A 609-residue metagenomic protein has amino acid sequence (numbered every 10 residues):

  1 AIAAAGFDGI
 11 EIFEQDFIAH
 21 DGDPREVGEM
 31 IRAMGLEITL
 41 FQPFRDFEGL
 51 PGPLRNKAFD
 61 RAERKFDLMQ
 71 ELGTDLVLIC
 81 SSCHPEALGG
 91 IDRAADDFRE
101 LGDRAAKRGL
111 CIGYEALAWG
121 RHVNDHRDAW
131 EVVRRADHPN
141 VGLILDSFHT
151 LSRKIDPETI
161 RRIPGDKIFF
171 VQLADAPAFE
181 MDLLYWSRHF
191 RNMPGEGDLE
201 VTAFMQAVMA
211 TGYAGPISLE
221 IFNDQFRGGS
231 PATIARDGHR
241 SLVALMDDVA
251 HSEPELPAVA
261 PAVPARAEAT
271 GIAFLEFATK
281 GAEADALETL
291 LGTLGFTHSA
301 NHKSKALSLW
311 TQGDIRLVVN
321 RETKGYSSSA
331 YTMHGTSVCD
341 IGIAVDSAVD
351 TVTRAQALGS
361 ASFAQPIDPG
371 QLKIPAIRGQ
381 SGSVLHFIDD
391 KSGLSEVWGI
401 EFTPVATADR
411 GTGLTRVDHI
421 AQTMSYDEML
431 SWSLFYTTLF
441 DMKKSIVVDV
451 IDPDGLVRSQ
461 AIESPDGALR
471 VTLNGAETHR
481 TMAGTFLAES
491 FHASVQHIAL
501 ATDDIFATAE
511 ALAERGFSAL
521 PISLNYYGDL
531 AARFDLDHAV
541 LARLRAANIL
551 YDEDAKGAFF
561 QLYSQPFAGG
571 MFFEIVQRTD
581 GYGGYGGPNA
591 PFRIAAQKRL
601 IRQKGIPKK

Functional and structural regions predicted by a protein language model:
I2-A4, A19-Q42, R61-G73, D96-K107 (+3 more regions): Acidic (Asp/Glu)-rich catalytic clusters
I2-D16, K65, L72-G73, E288-T297 (+1 more regions): Catalytic domains of carbohydrate-active enzymes, especially glycoside hydrolases
G9-I10, F41, E100-D198: Acidic/histidine-rich catalytic cores of soluble enzymes
E11, L40-Q42, L78, G113 (+5 more regions): Conserved beta-strand positions in the central sheet of alpha/beta enzyme cores
I12-P24, D46-N56, H84-G89, W119-N124 (+3 more regions): Acidic-and-aromatic substrate-binding clefts and catalytic sites of carbohydrate-active enzymes
E29, D60-A62, E86-A87, D96 (+6 more regions): Extended, hydrophobic interaction surfaces within ordered domains
E37, E48-L143, S152, T233 (+4 more regions): Active-site acidic/histidine proton-transfer and metal-coordination neighborhood in alpha/beta enzyme cores
H251, L256-A300, T311-A364, A376-K444 (+1 more regions): Glyoxalase I/VOC metalloenzyme domain signal
